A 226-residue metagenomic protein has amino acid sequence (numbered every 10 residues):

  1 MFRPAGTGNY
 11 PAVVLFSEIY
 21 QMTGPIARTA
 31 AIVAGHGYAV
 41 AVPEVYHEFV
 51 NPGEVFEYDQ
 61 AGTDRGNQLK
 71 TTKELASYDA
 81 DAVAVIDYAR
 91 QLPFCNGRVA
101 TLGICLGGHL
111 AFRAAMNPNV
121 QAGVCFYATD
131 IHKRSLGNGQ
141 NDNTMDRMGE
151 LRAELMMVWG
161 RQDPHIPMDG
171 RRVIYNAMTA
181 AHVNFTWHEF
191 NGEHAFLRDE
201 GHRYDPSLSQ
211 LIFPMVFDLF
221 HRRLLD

Functional and structural regions predicted by a protein language model:
M1-D226: N-terminal cap/leader regions of alpha/beta-hydrolase-fold enzymes, predominantly small-molecule hydrolases
